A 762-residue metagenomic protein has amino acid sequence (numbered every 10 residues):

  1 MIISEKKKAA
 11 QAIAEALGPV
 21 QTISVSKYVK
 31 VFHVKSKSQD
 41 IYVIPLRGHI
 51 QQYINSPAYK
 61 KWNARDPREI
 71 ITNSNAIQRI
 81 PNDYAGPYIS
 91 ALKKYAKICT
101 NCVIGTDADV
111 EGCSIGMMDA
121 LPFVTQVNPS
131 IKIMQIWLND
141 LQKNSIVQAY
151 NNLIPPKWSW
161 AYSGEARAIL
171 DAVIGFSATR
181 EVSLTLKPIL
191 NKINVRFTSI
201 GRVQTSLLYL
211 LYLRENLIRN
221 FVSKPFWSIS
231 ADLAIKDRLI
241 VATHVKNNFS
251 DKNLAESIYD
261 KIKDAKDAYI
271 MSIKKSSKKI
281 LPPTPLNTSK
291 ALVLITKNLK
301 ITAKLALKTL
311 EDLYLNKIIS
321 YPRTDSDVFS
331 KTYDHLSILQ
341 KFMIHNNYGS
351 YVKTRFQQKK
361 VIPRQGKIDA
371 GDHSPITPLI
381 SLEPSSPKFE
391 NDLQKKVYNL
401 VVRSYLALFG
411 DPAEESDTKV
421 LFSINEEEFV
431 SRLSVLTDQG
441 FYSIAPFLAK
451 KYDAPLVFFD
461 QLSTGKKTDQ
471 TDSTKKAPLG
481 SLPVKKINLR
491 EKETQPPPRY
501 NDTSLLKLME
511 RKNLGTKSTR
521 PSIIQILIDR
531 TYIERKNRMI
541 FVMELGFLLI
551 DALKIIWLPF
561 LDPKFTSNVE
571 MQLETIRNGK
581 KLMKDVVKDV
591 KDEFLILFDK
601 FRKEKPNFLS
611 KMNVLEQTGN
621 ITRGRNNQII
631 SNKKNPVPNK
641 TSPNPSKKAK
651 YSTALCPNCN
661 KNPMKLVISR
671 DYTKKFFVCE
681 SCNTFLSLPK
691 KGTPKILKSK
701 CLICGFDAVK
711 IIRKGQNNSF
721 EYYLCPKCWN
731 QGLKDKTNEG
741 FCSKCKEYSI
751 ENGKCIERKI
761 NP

Functional and structural regions predicted by a protein language model:
M1, P122, P156, A303-K308 (+1 more regions): Basic, low-complexity terminal or inter-domain segments flanking catalytic cores
M1-S177, K450-A454, Q461, K467-K475 (+3 more regions): Intrinsically disordered, low-complexity regulatory segments
S24-P57, T205-S250, L408-D460: Structured, non-catalytic alpha/beta "coupling" segments that mediate domain-domain communication and provide generic
T72-Q78, S183-T198, S272-L281, L292-T296 (+4 more regions): Short hinge/gating elements
Y84, I98, L141-A231, K275-S276: C-terminal or mid-to-C-terminal helical accessory/interaction module adjacent to the motor/catalytic core
D107, N298-T302: A conserved hydrophobic secondary-structure block that centers on an alpha-helix together with its immediately flanking
F249-P285, L292, D472: Metal- or metallocofactor-binding catalytic centers and their adjacent structured scaffolds across diverse enzyme
